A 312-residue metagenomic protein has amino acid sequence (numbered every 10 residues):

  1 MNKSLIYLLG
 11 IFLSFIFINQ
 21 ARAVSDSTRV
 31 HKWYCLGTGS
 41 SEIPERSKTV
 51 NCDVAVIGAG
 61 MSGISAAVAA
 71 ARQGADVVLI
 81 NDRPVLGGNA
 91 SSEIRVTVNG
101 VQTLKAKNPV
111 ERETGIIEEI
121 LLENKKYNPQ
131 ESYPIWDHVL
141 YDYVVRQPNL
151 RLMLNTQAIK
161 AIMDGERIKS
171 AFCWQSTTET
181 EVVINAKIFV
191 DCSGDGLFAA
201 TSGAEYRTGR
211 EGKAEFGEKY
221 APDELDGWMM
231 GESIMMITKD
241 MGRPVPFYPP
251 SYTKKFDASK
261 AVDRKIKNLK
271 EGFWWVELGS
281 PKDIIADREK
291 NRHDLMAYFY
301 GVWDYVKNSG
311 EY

Functional and structural regions predicted by a protein language model:
M1-I6: Positively charged n-region of N-terminal signal peptides that target proteins for export
L8-I16: Bacterial N-terminal signal peptides
A21-S25: Boundary at the C-terminal end of the N-terminal hydrophobic targeting segment
D26-C35, I43, A69, A75-D76 (+3 more regions): Conserved N-terminal/central alpha/beta ligand/cofactor-binding core
D26-L36, S40-E45, N89, N155 (+3 more regions): Flavin (FAD/FMN)-binding glycine-rich loop and adjacent Rossmann-like elements that form
R46-G60: Beta1/beta-strand and adjacent pyrophosphate-binding region of the FAD-binding site in flavoprotein oxidoreductases
N51-V54, Q73-V77, Q147-R151, R167-K169 (+3 more regions): Loop/turn elements at helix/coil->beta-strand transitions in domains of secreted/extracellular proteins
G63: N-terminal Rossmann-fold NAD(P) dinucleotide-binding loop
